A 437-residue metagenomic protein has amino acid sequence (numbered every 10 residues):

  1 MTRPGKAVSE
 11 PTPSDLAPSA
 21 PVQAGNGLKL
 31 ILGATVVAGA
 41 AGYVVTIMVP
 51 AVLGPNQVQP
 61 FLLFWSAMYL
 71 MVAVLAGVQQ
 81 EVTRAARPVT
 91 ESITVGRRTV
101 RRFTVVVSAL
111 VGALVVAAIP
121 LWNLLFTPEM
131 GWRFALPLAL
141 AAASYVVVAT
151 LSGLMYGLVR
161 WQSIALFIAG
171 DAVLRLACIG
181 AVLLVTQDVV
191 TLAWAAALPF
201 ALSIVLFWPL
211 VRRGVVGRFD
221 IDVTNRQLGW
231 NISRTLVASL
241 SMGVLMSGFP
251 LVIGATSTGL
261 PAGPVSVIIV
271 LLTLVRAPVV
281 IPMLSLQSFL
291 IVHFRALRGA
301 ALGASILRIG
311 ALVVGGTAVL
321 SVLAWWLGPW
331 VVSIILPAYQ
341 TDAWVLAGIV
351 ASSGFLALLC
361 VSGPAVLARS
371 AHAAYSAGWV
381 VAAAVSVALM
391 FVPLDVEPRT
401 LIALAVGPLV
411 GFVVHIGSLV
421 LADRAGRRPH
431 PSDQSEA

Functional and structural regions predicted by a protein language model:
R3-T12, V22-A76, S233-S257, L404 (+1 more regions): Signature of the first transmembrane helix
G5-A20, Q162-A165, V189-V190, A195-A196 (+3 more regions): Interhelical loop/hinge segments that connect adjacent transmembrane helices in multipass membrane
A24-G25, E91-V106, G229-I232, A301-G315 (+1 more regions): Interfacial transmembrane-helix starts/ends
G27-Y43, D171, R175, L192-F207 (+2 more regions): Transmembrane helical elements of multi-pass membrane transporters/channels
P55-N56, W122-L138, W326-G354: Interfacial segments at transmembrane-helix termini and the short loops linking adjacent helices
L75-E91, L271, V275-G299, L367-A368: Helix-loop junctions and terminal segments of transmembrane helices in multi-pass membrane transport/translocation
W132-A139, A165-G214, V381-V385, E397-D423: Hydrophobic alpha-helical transmembrane segments
S144-L166, A351-W379: Membrane-interface junctions at transmembrane-helix termini in multi-pass inner-membrane proteins
